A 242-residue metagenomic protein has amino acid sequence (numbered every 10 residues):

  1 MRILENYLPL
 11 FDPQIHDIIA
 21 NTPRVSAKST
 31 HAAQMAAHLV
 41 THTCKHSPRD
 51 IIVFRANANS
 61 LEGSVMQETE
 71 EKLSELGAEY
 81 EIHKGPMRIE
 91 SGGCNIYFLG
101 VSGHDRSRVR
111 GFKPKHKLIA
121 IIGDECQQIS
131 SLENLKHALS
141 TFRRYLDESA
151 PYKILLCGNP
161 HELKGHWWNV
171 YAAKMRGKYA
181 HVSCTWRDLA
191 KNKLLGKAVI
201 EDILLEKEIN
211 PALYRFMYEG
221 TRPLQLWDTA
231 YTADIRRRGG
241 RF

Functional and structural regions predicted by a protein language model:
M1-H16: Pre-Walker A adenine-sensing motif
I15-M35: Walker A/P-loop
T30-H46: Walker A/P-loop NTP-binding motif
P48-L61: Conserved RecA-like ASCE P-loop NTPase motor core of nucleic-acid helicases/translocases
S60-I119: Inter-Walker segment of RecA-like/P-loop motor cores
D124-C126: Walker B catalytic acidic pair
Q128-E206: ASCE P-loop NTPase helicase motor core
K191-F242: ATPase catalytic-site recognition across NTP-hydrolyzing enzymes
